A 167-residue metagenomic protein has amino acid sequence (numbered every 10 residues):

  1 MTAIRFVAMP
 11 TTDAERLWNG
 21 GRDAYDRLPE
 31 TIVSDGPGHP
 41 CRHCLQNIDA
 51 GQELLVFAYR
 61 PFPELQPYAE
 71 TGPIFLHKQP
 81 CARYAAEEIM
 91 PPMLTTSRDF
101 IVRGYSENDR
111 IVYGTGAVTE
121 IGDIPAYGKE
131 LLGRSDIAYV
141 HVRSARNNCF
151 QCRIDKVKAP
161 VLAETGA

Functional and structural regions predicted by a protein language model:
M1, M93-V112: N-terminal non-globular leader segments, chiefly Sec-dependent signal peptides
M9-P92, D99-I101: N-terminal, charged amphipathic alpha-helical interaction modules
E87-E88, G114, R153-I154: A short secondary-structure junction signal
R103-Y139, R143, K156-K158: Short, hydrophobic/π-rich interface segment
I111, T165-A167: Contiguous interface-forming segments/domains that mediate binding rather than catalysis
S144-C149: Short Gly/Ser/Thr- and Asp/Glu-enriched loop/turn motifs at secondary-structure junctions
F150-K158, T165: C-terminal edge-of-domain segments
